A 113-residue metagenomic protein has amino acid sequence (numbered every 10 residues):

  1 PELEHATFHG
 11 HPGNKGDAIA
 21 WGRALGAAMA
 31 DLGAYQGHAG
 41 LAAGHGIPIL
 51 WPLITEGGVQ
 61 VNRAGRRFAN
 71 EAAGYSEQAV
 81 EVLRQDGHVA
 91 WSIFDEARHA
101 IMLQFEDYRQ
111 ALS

Functional and structural regions predicted by a protein language model:
P1-G10: Glycine-rich beta-alpha-beta "Rossmann" dinucleotide-binding loop(s) and their flanking helix/strand
H9-W21: Thiamine diphosphate
I19-W21, A27-S113: An anion/pyrophosphate-binding glycine-rich loop and adjacent beta-alpha core in soluble alpha-beta enzymes
